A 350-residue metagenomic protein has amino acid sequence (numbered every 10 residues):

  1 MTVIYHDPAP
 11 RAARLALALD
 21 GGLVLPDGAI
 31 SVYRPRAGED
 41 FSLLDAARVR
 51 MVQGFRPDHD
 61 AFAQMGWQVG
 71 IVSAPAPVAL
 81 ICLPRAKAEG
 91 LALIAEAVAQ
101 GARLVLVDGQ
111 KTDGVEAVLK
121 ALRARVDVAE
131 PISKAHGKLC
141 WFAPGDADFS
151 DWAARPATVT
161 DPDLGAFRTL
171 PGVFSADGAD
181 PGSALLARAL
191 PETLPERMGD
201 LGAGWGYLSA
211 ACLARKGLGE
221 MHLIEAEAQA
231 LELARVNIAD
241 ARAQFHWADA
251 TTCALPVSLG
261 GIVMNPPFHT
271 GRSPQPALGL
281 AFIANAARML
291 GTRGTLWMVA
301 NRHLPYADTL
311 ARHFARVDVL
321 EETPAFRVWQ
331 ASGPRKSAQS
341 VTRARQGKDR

Functional and structural regions predicted by a protein language model:
V3-M65, P181-M264: Conserved SAM/SAH cofactor-binding pocket of Class I
G70, R168, Q244-H246, D318-L320: General small-molecule cofactor/ligand-binding pocket signal
P77-K87, L201-G206, L259-R272: Conserved proline-anchored active-site loop of SAM-dependent methyltransferases that bridges a beta-strand
R85-D161: N-terminal auxiliary segments of SAM/dcSAM-dependent transferases
I94, L104-D127, P131-S133, S273-S337: Conserved Class I SAM-dependent methyltransferase catalytic core
Q100-G101, K216, I238, L290: A generic alpha-to-beta junction signature in SAM-dependent methyltransferases
S133-P195: SAM-dependent Rossmann-like transferase core, predominantly class I methyltransferases with a strong bias toward
L139-A157, E322-R350: Core SAM-dependent methyltransferase catalytic element
